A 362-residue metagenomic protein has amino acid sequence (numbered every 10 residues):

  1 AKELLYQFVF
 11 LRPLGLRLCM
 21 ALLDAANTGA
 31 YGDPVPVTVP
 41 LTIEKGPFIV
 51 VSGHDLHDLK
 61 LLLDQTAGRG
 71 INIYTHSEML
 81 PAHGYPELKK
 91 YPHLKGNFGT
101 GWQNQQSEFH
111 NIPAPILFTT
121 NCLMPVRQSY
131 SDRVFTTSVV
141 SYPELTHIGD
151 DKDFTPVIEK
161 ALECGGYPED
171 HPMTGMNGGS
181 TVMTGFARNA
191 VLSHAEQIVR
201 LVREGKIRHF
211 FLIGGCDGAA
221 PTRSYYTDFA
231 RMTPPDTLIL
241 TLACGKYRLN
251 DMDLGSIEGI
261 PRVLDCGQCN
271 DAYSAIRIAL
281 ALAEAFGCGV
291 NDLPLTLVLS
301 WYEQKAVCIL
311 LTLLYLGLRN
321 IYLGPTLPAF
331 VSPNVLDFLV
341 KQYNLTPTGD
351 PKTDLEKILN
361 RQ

Functional and structural regions predicted by a protein language model:
F10-Q362: Anaerobic metallocofactor- and corrinoid-dependent redox/one-carbon enzyme cores, especially those from methanogenesis
